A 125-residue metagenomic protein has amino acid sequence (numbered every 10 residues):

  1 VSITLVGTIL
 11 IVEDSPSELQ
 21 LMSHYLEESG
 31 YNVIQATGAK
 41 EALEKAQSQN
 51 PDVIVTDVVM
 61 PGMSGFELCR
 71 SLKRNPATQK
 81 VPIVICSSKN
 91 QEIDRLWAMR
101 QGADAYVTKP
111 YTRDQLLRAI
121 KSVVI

Functional and structural regions predicted by a protein language model:
Q20-E28: Charged docking surfaces used in two-component/phosphorelay signaling
G30-T37, K45: Short hydrophobic/Thr-rich beta-strand motif most characteristic of the beta2 strand and flanking loop of CheY-like
Q49-V55: Active-site beta3 strand of CheY-like receiver
M60: Receiver (REC) domain active-site loop signature in two-component systems and cognate sites in sensor histidine kinases
Y111-I120: C-terminal output helix
